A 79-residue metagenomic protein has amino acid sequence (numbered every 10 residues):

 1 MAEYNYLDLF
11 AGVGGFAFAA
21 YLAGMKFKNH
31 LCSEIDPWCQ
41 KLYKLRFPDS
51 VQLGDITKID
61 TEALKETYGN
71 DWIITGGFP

Functional and structural regions predicted by a protein language model:
M1-P79: S-adenosyl-L-methionine
